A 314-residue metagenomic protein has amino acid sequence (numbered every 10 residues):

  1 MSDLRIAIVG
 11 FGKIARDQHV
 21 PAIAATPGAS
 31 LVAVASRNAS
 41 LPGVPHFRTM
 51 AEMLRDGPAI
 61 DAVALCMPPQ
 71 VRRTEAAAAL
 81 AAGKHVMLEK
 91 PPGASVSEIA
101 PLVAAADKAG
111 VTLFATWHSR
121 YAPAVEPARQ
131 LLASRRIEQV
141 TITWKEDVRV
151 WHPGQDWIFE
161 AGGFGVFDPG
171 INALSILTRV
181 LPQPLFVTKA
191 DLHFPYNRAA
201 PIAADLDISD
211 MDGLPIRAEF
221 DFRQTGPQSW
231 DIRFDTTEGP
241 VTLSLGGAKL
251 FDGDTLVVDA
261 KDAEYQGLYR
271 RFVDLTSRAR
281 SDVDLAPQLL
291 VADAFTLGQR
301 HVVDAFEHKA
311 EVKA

Functional and structural regions predicted by a protein language model:
M1, E52, A62-L65, M211 (+1 more regions): C-terminal helix-rich "cap/oligomerization" subdomain common to oxidoreductases
M1-G43, R271: N-terminal Rossmann-like dinucleotide-binding module
I14, T242-S244, V257-R270, V283: Active-site loop of classical SDR/Rossmann-like NAD(P)-dependent oxidoreductases, centered on the catalytic Tyr-X3-Lys
V32, D61, E138: Conserved acidic residues
V44-A105: Beta-loop-alpha module in the N-terminal Rossmann-like domain of NAD(P)-dependent dehydrogenases, especially those
A100-H118, R136-V140: Rossmann-fold dehydrogenase core element
S119-T188: Predominantly a Rossmann-like dinucleotide-binding segment in NAD(P)-dependent oxidoreductases
L174-G247, R270-R280, T296-Q299, V312-A314: Contiguous beta-strand/loop segments that form the cofactor/metal-binding neighborhood of enzyme cores
